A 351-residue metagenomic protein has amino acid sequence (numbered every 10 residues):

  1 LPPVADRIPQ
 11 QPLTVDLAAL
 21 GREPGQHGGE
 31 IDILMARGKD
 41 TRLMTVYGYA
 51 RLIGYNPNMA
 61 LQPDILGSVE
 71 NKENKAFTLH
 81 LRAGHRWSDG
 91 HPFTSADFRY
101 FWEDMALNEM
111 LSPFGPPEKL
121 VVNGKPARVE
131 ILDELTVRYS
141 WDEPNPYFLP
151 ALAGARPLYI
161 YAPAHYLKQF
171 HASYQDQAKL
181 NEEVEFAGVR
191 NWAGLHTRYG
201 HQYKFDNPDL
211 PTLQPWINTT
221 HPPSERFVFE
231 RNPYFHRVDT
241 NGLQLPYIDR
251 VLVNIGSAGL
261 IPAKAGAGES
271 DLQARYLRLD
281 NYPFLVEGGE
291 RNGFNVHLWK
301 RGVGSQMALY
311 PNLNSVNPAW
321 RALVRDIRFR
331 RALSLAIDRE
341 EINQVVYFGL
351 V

Functional and structural regions predicted by a protein language model:
L1, P9-P12, G21, M35 (+9 more regions): Generic secondary-structure transition motif, activating predominantly at the C-termini of alpha-helices
L1, R7-Q10, G115, Y161 (+1 more regions): Selective for proline/serine-rich intrinsically disordered segments in cytosolic/nuclear regulatory regions
P2-E73, T197: N-terminal lobe/hinge region of extracytoplasmic solute-binding protein
Q10-M35, F77-W87, P92, Y166-K179: N-terminal short leaders/motifs
D32, T45-G48, L52, K179-P211: Edge beta-strand plus adjacent loop/short-helix module at the start of the mature soluble/periplasmic domain
G54-P57, S68-T78, R82-P117, V122-E130 (+3 more regions): Extracytoplasmic/periplasmic ligand-capture domains
P117-H196: Surface-exposed binding/hinge segments that line and control ligand-binding clefts or catalytic entry sites
R156-Y161, H165-A172, G200-K204, P211-W216 (+1 more regions): Structured beta-strand-rich cores of soluble
